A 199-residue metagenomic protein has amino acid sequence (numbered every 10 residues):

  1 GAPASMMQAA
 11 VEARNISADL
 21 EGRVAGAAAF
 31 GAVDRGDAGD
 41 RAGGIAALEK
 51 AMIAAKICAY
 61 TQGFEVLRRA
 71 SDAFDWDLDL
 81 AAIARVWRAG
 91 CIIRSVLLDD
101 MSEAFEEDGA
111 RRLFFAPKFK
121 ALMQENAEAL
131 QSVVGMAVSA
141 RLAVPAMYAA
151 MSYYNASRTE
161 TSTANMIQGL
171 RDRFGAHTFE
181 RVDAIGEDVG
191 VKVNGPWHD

Functional and structural regions predicted by a protein language model:
A2-D199: NAD(P)-dependent dehydrogenase/reductase Rossmann-like domain
